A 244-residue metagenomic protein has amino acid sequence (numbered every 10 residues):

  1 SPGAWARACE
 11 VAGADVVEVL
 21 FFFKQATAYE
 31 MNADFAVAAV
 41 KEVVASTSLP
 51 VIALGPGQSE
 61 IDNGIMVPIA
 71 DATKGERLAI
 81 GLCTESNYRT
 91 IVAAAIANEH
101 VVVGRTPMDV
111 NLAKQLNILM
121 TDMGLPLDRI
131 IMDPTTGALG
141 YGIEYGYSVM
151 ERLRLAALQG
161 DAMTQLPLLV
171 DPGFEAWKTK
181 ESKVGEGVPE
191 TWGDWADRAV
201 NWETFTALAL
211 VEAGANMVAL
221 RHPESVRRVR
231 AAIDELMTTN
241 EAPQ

Functional and structural regions predicted by a protein language model:
S1-A4, A28-M31, G55-S59, G81-L82 (+2 more regions): Active-site mouth loops of central-metabolism enzymes
S1-C9, I65-M66, N201-A209: Short, acidic/polar
V11-T47, A53-E60, R228: Glycine-rich, proline-tolerant flexible connector loops at the mouths of alpha/beta enzymes
V16-L20, K24-T27, P126-R129, G160-P167 (+1 more regions): Flexible, glycine/charged-enriched surface loops at secondary-structure junctions
N63-V67, D71-L82, Y88-A95, V102: Phosphate/pyrophosphate-binding betaalpha-module
S86-A232: Catalytic alpha/beta core domains of metabolic enzymes, predominantly
